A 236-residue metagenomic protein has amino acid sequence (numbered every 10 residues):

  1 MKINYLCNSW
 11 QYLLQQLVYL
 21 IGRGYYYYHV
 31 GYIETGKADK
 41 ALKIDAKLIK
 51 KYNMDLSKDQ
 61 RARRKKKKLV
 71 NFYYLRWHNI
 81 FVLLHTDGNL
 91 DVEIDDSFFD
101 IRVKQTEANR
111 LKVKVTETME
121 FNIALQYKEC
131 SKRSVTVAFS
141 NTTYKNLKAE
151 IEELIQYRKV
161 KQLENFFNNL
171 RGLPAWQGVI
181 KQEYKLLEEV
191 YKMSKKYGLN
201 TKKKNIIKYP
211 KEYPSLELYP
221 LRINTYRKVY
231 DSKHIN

Functional and structural regions predicted by a protein language model:
M1-N236: Non-catalytic terminal/accessory segments
